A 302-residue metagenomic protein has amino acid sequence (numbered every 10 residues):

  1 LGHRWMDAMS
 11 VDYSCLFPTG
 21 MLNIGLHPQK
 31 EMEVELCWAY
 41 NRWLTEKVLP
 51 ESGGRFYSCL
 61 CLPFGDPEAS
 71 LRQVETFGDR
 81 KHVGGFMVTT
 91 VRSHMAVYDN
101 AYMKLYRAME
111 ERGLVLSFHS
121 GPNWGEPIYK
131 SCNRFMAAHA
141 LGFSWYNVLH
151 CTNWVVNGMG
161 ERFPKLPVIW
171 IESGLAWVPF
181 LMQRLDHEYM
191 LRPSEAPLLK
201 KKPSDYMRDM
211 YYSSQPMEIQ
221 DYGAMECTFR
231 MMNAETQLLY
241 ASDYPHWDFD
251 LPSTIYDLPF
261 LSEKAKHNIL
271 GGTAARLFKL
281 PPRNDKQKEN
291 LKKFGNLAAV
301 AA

Functional and structural regions predicted by a protein language model:
L1, W5, M9-H150, N157: Active-site gating/metal-coordination segments in enzymes
L1-Y13, R42-P50, R72-E75, N157-G158 (+6 more regions): Mid-to-C-terminal alpha-helical segments outside catalytic/metal-binding sites
H27-P28, I128-S131, F180-R184, M190 (+3 more regions): Short aromatic-enriched loop/helix-cap "lid" or pocket-rim segments at secondary-structure transitions that line
G53-S58, V83-G84, P164, Y206-M210 (+1 more regions): Short, surface-exposed connector motifs at secondary-structure boundaries
C59-L60, M87, I171, S213-Q215 (+1 more regions): Active-site neighborhood of phospho(di)ester-bond hydrolases with catalytic His/Asp-centered motifs
R92, G121-P122, G174, M217-E218 (+1 more regions): Catalytic metal-binding/acid-base residues of hydrolase active sites
L116, S120-W124, V155-D209: Aromatic-lined glycan-binding groove of carbohydrate-active enzymes
G142-L149, S194-A224: Aromatic-anchored helix/helix-loop segment that forms the rim or "lid" of small-molecule/cofactor binding pockets
